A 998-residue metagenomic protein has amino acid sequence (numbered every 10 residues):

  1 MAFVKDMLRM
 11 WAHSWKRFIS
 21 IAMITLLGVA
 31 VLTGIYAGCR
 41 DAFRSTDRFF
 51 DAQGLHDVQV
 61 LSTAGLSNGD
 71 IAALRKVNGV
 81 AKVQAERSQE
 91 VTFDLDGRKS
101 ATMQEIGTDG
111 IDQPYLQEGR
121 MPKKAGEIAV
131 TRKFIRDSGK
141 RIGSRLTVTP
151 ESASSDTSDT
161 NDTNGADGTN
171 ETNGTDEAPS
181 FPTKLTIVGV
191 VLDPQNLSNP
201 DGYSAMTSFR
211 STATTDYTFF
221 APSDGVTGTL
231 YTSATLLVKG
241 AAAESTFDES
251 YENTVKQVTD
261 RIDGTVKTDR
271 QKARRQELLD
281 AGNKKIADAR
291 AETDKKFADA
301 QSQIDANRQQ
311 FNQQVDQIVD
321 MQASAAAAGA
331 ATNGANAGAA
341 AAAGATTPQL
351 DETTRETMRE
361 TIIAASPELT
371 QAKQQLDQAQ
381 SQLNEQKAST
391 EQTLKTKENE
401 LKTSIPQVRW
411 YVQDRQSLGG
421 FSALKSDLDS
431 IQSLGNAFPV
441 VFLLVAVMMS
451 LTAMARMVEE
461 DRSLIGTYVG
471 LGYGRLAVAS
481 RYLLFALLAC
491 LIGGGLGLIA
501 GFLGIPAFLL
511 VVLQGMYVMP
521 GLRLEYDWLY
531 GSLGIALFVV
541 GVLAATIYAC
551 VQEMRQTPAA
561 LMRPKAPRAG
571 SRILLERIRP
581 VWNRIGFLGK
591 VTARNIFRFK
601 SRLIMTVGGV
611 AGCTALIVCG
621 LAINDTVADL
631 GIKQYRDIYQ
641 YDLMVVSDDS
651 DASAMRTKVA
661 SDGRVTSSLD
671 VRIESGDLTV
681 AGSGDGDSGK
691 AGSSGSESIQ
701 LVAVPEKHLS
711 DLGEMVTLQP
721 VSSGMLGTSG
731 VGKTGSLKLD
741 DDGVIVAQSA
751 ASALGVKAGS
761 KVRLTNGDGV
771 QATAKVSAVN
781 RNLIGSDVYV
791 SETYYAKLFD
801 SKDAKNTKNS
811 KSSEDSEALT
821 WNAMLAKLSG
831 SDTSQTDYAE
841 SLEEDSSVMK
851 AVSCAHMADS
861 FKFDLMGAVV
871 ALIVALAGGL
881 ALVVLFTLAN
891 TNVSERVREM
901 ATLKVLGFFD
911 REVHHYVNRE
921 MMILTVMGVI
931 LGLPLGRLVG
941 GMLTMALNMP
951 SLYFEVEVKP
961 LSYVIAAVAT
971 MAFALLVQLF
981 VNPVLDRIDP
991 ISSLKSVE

Functional and structural regions predicted by a protein language model:
M1-A30, L483, S571-G612, N892 (+3 more regions): N-terminal Sec/SRP start-transfer signal
F3-L444, L630, Q634-L643, S736 (+2 more regions): Membrane transport/envelope proteins' first extracytoplasmic loop
S14, M448-L487, V884-T925: Interfacial "coupling" helices/loops that link adjacent transmembrane helices in transporter permeases
W15-D41, D57-Q59, L487, S601-T626 (+3 more regions): Short, strongly hydrophobic transmembrane alpha-helices
L451-R456, D461-S463, L487-M519, W528-R555 (+4 more regions): Small-residue-rich transmembrane alpha-helices
R555-I573, P983-E998: Short cytosolic juxtamembrane segments of multi-pass membrane proteins
F587-D741, Q748, S760: Juxtamembrane segments of multi-pass membrane proteins
K808, N822-M824, S841, D845-M949 (+3 more regions): C-terminal transmembrane helical bundles of large multi-pass transporters and their helix-start/helix-kink determinants
